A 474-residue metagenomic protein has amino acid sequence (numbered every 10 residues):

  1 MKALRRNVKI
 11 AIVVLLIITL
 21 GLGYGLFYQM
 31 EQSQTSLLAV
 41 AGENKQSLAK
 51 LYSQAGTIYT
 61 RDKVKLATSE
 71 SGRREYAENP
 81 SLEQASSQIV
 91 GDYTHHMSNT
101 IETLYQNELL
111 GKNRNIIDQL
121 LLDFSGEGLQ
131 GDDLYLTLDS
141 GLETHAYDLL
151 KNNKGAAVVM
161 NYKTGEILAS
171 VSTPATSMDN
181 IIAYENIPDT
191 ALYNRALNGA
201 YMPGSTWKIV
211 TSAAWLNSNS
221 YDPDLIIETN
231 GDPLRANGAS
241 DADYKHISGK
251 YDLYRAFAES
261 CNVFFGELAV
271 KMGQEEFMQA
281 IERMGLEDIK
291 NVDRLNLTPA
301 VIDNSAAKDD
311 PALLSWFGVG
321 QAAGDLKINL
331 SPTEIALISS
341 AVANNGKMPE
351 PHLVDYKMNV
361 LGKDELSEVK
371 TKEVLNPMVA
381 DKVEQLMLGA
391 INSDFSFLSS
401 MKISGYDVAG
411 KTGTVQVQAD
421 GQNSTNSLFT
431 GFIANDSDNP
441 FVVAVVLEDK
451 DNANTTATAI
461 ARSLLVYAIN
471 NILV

Functional and structural regions predicted by a protein language model:
M1-Y184, A191, A200, L225 (+2 more regions): Periplasmic/cell-envelope proteins involved in peptidoglycan metabolism and beta-lactam response
R61-D62, K163-G204, V210-D449: Beta-lactam-recognizing serine transpeptidase/beta-lactamase-like catalytic domain environment
